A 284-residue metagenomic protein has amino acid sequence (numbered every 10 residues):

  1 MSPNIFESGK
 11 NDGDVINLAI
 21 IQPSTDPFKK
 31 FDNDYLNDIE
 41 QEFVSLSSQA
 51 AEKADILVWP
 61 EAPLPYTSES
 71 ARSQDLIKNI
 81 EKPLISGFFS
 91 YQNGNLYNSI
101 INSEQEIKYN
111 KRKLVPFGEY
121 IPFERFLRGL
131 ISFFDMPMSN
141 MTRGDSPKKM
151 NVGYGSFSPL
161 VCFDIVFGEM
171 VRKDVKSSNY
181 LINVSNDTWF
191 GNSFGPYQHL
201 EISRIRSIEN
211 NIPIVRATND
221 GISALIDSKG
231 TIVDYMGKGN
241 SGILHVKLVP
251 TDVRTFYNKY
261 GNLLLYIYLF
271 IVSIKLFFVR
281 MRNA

Functional and structural regions predicted by a protein language model:
M1-S2: Transmembrane alpha-helices and immediately adjacent membrane-cytoplasm interface residues in multi-pass integral
I5-Y260: Soluble catalytic domains of enzymes that build or remodel membrane lipids, polysaccharides, and related
T218, R282-A284: Small/flexible residues
Y257-R282: Selective detector of the "anchor" transmembrane alpha-helix that sits immediately C-terminal
